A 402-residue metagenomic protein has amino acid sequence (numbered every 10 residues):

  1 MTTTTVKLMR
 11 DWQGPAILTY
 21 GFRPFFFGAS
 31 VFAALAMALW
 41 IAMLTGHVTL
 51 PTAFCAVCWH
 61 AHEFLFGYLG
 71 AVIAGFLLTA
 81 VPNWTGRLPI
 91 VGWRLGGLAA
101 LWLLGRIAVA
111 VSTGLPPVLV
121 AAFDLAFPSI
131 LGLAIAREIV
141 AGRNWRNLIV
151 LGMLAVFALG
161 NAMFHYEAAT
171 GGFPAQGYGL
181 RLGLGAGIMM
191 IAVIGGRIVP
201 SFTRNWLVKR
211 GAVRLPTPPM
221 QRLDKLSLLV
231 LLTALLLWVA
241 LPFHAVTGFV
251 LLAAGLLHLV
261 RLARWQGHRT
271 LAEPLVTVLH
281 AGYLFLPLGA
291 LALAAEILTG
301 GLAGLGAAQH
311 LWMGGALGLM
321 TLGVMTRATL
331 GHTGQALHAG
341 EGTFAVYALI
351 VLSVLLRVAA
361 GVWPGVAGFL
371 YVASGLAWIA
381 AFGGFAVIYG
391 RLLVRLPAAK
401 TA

Functional and structural regions predicted by a protein language model:
M1-A402: Hydrophobic alpha-helical transmembrane segments of multi-pass integral membrane proteins
